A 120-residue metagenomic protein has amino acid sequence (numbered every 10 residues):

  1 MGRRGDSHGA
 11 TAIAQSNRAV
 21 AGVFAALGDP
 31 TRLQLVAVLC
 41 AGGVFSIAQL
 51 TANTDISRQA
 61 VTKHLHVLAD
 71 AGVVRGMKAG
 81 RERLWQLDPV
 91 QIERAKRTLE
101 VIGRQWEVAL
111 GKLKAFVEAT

Functional and structural regions predicted by a protein language model:
G2, A14, R18-S57, E82-T98: N-terminal helix-turn-helix DNA-binding core of bacterial DNA-binding proteins
G5, A109-T120: Terminal "cap-and-tail" regions of soluble proteins that handle hydrophobic small molecules
A25, A37, A69, R75 (+1 more regions): A cross-family signal for key residues in well-ordered alpha-helices that form functional helical elements
A37-V38, T62-H66: Base-recognition residues in the alpha-helical recognition helix of bacterial helix-turn-helix
A52, K63, A69-D70: Alpha-helical residues within the helix-turn-helix
D70-G80, L84-Q86: Beta-hairpin "wing" of winged helix-turn-helix
V90-K114: C-terminal structural segments of small proteins and small subunits
